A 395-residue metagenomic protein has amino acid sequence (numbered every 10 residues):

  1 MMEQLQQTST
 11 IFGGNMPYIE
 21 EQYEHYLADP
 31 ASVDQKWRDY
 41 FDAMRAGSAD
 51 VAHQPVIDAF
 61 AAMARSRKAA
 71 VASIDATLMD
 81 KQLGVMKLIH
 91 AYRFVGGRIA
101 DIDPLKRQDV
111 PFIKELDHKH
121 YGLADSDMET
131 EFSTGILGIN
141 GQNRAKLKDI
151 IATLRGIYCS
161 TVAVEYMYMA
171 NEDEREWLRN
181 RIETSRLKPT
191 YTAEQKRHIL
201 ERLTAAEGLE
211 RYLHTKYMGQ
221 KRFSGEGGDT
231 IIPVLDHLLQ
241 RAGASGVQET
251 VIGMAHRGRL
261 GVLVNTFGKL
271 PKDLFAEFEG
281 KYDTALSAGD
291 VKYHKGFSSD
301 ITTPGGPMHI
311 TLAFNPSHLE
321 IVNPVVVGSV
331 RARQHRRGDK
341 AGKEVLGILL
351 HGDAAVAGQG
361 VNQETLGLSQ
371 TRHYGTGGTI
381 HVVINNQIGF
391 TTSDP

Functional and structural regions predicted by a protein language model:
M2, S9, T204-T215, D236-H237 (+1 more regions): Active-site-adjacent bridging/hinge elements
M2-V51: Subset of Sec-pathway N-terminal targeting signals
S9-F12, L27, I74-L78, L137-R144 (+5 more regions): Hydrophobic alpha-helical scaffolding
Y40-A43, L105-V110, N171-E172, M254-V262 (+1 more regions): A glycine-rich phosphate-binding loop feature that marks nucleotide/adenosyl-phosphate handling sites
M44-I231, V247: Extended, charge-enriched "interface" segments that sit outside catalytic cores
G208-K272: Active-site pocket-lining segments that scaffold enzyme catalytic pockets across diverse folds
Q240, Q248-P395: Cofactor-binding active-site loop characterized by glycine-rich and histidine/acidic residues
